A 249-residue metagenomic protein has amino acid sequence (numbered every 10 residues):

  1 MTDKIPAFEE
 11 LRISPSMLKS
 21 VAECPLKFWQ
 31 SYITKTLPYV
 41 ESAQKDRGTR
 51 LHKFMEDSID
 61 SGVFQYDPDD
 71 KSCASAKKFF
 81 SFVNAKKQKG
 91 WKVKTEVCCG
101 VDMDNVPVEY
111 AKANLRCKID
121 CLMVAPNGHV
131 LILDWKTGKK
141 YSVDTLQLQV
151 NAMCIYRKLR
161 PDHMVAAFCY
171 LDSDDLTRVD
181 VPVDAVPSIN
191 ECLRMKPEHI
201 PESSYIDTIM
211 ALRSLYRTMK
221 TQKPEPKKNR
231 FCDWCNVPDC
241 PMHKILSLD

Functional and structural regions predicted by a protein language model:
D3-E10, L26-P38, G128-I132, L212-K220: Short amphipathic alpha-helical segments and their helix-coil junctions
E10-F64, E96-V97, W234-N236: Nuclease catalytic cores
L11-E23, E109-L122, I200-I206: An acidic intrinsically disordered interaction segment
I13, C99, M103-N105, A111 (+1 more regions): Metal-dependent nuclease catalytic regions and adjoining charged, substrate-binding loops involved in nucleic-acid end
Y32-T36, K136-T137, Y170-D172: Short, histidine-centered active-site or binding-site loop motifs used for metal coordination, general acid-base
L37, E41, K45, T137-S142 (+1 more regions): Short, charged/polar micro-motifs that form catalytic or ligand-binding hotspots
R50, L146-C154: Short amphipathic alpha-helical face segments that pack within enzyme cores and frequently flank/anchor catalytic
F54-I132, G138-K139, V143-Q147, K158-A167 (+1 more regions): Catalytic cores of nuclease domains that cleave nucleic-acid phosphodiester backbones
